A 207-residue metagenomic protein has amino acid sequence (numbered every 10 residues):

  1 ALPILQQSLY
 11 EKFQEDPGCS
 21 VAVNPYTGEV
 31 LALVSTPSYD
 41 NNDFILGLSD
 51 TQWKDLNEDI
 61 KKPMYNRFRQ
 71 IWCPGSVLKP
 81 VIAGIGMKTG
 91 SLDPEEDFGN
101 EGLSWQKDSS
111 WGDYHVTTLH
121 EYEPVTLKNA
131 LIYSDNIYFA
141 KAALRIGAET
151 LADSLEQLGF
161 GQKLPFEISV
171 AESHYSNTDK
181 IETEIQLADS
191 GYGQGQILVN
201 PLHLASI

Functional and structural regions predicted by a protein language model:
L5-Q14: Short, basic/aromatic recognition patches
Q14-E15, Q157: Residues within well-ordered alpha-helical secondary structure of globular protein domains
E15-N24: Short N-terminal helix-loop-first-beta-strand/juxtamembrane motif that initiates sensory/input modules
P25-V77, V81-S206: Beta-lactam-recognizing serine transpeptidase/beta-lactamase-like catalytic domain environment
